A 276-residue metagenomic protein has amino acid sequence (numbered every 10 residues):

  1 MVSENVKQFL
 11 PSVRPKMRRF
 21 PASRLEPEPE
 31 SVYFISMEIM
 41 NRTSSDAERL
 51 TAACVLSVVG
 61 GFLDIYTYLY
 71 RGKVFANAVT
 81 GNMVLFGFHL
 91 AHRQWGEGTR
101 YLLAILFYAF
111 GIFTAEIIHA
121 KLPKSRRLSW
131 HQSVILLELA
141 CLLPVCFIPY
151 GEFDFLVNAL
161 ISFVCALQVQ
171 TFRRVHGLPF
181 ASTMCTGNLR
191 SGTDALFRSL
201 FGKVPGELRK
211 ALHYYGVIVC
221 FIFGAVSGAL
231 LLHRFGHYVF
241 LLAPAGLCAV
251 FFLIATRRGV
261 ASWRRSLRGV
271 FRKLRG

Functional and structural regions predicted by a protein language model:
E4-V6, V32: Short hydrophobic alpha-helical segments enriched in small aliphatic residues
N5, K16-M17: Polybasic, lysine-rich low-complexity intrinsically disordered segments
R19, R24-E26, Y33-S36: Short, positively charged and aromatic/hydrophobic N-terminal segments
Y33-G276: Alpha-helical transmembrane segments of multi-pass membrane proteins
